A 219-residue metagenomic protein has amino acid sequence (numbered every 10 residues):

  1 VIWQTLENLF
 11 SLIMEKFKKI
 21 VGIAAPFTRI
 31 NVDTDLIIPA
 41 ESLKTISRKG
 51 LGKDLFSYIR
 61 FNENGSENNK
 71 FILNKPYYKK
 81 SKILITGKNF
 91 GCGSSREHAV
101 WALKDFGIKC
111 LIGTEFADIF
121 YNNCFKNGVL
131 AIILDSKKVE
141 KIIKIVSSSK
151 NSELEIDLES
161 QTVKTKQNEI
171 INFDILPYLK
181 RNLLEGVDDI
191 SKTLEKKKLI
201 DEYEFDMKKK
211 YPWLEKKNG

Functional and structural regions predicted by a protein language model:
L9-G219: Fe-S-dependent hydro-lyases/dehydratases of central metabolism
